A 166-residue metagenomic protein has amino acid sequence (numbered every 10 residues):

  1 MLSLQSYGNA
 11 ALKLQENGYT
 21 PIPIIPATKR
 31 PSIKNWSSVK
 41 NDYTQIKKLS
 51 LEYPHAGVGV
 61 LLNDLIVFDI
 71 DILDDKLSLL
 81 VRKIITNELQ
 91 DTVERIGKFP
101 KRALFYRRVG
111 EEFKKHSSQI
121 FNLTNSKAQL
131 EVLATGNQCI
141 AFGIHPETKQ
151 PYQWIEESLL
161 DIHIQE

Functional and structural regions predicted by a protein language model:
M1-P100, V109-E111: Signature for HUH/AEP ssDNA processing cores
L61-K76, Y106-E166: DNA replication initiation modules
A103: Catalytic and binding regions of secreted/periplasmic enzymes and modules that target cell-wall glycans
